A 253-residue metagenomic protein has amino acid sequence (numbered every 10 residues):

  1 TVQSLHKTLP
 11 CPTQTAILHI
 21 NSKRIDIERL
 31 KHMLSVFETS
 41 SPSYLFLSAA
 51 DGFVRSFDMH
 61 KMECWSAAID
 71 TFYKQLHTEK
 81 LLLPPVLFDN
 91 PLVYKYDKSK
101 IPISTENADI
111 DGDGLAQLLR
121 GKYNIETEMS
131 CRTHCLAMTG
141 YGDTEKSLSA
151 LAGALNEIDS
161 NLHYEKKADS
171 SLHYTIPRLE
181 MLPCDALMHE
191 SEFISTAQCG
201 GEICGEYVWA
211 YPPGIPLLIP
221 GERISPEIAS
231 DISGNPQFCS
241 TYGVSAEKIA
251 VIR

Functional and structural regions predicted by a protein language model:
T1-L30, E38-A49: Active-site PLP attachment segment
H6-K7, V36-S43, M62-W65, I103-D109 (+3 more regions): Hydrophobic alpha-helical scaffolding
I27, W65-I69, G112, L148: Amphipathic alpha-helical segments in well-structured domains
S48-K61, G142-K146: Amphipathic alpha-helix from the class-I
V54-N90: Conserved PLP-dependent catalytic core of the aminotransferase class-I/II
H77, L81-S240, V244: Conserved C-terminal alpha-helix-loop-beta "cap" of PLP-dependent enzymes that closes/shapes the active-site mouth
S245-R253: Terminal helix/beta-alpha structural elements that buttress the NAD(P)+-binding lobe
